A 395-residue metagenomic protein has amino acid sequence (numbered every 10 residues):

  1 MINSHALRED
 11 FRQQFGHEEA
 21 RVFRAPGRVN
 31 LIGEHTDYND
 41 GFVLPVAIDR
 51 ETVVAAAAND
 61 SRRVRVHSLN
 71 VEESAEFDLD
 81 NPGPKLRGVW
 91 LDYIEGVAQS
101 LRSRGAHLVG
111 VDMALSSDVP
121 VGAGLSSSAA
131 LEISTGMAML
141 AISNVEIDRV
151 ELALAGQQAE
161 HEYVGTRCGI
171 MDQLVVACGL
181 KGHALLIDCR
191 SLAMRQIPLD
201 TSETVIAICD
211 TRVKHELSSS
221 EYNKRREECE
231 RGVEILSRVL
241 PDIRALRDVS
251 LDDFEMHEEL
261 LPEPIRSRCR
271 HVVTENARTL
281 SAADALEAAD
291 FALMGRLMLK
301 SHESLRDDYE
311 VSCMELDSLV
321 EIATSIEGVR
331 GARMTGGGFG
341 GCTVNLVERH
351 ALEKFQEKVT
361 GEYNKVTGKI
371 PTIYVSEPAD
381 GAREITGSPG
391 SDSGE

Functional and structural regions predicted by a protein language model:
M1-F23, R28-H35, N39-F42, D78-N81 (+3 more regions): Gly/Ser-rich oxyanion-binding loop with an adjacent helix/lid that shapes the negatively charged ligand pocket
M1-R28, V53-R87, L186-G331, L346-E395: C-terminal nucleotide
D40-A47, R225-R226: Short Gly/aromatic-enriched secondary-structure transition segments
P45-A47, A55-A58, G105: Short, charge-rich binding segments
I48, A98, E230-V233: Short, amphipathic alpha-helical segments that act as regulatory/interfacial helices in nucleotide-processing proteins
A129-A130, C342-L346: FabD-like malonyl-/acyl-CoA
F339: Glycine-rich phosphate-binding loop
